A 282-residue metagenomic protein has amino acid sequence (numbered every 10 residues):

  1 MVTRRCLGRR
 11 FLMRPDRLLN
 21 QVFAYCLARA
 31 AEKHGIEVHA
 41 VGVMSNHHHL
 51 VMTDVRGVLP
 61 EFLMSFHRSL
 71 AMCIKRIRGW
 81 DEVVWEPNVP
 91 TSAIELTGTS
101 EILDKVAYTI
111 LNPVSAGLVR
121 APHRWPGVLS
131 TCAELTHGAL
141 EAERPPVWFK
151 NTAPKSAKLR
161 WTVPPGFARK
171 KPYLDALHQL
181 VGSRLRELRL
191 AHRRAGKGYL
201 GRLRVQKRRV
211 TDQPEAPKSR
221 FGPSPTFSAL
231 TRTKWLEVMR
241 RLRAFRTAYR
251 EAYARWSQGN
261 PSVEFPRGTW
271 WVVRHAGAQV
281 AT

Functional and structural regions predicted by a protein language model:
M1-T282: Short catalytic/metal-binding and nucleic-acid-binding patches
